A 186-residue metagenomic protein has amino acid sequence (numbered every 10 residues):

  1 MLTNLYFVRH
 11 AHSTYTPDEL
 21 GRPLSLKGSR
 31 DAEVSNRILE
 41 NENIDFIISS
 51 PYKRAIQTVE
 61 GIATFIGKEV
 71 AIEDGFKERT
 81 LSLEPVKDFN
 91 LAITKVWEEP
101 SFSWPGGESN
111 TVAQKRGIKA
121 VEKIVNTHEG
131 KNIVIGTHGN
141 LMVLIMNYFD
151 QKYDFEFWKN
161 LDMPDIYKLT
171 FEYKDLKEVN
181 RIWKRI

Functional and structural regions predicted by a protein language model:
L2, I38, K68-I72, E78-N90 (+2 more regions): Acidic, low-complexity terminal tails and accessory targeting/binding regions of phosphate-metabolizing enzymes
T3-E69, T111: Active-site-proximal alpha-helix that buttresses catalytic centers in soluble enzyme cores
L5, K131-N140: Generic beta-sheet signal
S13, L141-M142: Short active-site segment of divalent metal-dependent hydrolases/proteases that encodes the spacing between
P23, T64-I118: Phosphate-handling substructures
N41-N43, I124-K131: Glycine-rich phosphate-binding loop signature in dinucleotide/nucleotide-binding domains
S49-S50, K115, G136-T137: Short beta-strand scaffold positions
G61, L144-Y148: Active-site signature of alpha/beta-hydrolase-fold catalytic machinery across serine- and Asp/Cys-nucleophile hydrolases
